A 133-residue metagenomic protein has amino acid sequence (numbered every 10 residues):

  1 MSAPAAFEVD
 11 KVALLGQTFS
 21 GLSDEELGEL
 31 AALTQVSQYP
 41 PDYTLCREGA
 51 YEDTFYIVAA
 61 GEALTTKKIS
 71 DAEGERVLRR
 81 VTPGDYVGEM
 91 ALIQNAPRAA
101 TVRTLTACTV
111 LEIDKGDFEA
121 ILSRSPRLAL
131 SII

Functional and structural regions predicted by a protein language model:
M1-I133: Cytosolic regulatory regions built on CNB/CRP/Popeye-like sensor folds
